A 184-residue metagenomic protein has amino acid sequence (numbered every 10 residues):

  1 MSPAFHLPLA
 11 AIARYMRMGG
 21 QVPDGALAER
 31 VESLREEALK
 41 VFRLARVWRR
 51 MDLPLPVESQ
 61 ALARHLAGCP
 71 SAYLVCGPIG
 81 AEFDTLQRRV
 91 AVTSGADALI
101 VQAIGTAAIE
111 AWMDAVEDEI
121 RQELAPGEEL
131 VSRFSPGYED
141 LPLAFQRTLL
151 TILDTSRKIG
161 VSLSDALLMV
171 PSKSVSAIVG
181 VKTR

Functional and structural regions predicted by a protein language model:
M1-A98: Active-site helix-to-loop segments that bind/position phosphate- or nucleotide-bearing substrates and donors across
R30, L34-E37, W112, V116 (+2 more regions): General structural feature for long, well-ordered alpha-helical segments within catalytic domains of soluble enzymes
E36-R43, R121, A125, D154: Generic secondary-structure signature for well-ordered alpha-helical cores
V41-V47, A103, L130-V131, F145-T148: A generic short-segment signal for beta-strand/edge and adjacent turn/coil regions
G68-Y138: Conserved mixed alpha/beta catalytic, RNA-binding, or beta-rich assembly cores of soluble enzyme, regulatory
G127-R184: Short terminal or interdomain "cap/linker" segment that borders an active site or interface and mediates
